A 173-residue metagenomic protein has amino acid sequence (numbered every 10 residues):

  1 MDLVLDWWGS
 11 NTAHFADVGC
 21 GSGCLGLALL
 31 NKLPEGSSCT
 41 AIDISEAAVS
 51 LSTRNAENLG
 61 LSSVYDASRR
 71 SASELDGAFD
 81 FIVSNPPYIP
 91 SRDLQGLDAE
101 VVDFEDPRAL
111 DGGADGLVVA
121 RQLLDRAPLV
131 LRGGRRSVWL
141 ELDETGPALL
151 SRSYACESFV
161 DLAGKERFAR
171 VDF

Functional and structural regions predicted by a protein language model:
M1-G96: Conserved SAM/SAH cofactor-binding pocket of Class I
L29, V101, L123-A127: Class I S-adenosylmethionine-dependent transferase superfamily signal
P34, E105, L131-G134: Helix-to-beta-strand junctions that scaffold the AdoMet/dcAdoMet cofactor pocket in Class I SAM-dependent enzymes
E46, E100, E105, E141-E144: Acidic-residue sensor for enzyme active/binding pockets
Y88, D172-F173: C-terminal beta-strand of the catalytic ATP-binding
Y88-V119: Mobile active-site "lid"/loop adjacent to the S-adenosyl-L-methionine
A114-V171: Conserved Class I SAM-dependent methyltransferase catalytic core
